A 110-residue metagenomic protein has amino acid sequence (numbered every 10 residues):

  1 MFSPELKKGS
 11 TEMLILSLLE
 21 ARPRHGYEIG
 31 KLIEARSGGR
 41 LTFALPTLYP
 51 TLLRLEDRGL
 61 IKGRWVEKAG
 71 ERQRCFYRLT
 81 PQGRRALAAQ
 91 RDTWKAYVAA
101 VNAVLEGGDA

Functional and structural regions predicted by a protein language model:
M1-E5, L52, G108-A110: Short, contiguous hydrophobic alpha-helices characteristic of membrane insertion segments
S3-T47: N-terminal helix-turn-helix DNA-binding core of bacterial DNA-binding proteins
S17, K31, L53, A88 (+1 more regions): A cross-family signal for key residues in well-ordered alpha-helices that form functional helical elements
L48-L55: Basic amphipathic alpha-helical segments that dock to polyanions
G59: Glycine-centered, phosphate/nucleic-acid-interacting loop/turn motifs that mediate DNA/RNA or nucleotide
G63: Short beta-strand "wing" residues that participate in macromolecule-binding interfaces
A69-R91: Basic, amphipathic "hinge/linker" alpha-helix immediately C-terminal to the N-terminal HTH DNA-binding motif
R84-A110: Amphipathic alpha-helical dimerization/coiled-coil segments that flank or bridge DNA-binding/regulatory modules
